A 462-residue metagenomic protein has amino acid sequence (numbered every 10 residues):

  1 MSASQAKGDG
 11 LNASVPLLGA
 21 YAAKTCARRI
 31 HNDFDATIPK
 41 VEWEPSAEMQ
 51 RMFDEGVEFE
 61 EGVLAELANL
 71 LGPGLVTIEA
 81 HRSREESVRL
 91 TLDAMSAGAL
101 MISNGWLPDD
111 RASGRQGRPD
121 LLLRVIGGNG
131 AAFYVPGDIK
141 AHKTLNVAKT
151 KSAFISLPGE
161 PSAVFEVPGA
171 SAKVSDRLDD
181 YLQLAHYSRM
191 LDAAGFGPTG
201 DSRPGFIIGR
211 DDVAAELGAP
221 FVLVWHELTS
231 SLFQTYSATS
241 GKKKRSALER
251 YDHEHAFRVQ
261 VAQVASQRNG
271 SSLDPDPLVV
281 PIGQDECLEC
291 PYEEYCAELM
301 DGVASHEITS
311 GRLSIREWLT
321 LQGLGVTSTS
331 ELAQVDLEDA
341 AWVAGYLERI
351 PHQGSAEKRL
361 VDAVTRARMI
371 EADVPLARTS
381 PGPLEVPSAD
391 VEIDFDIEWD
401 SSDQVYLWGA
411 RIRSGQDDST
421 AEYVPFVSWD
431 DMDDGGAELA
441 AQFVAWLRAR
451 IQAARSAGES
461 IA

Functional and structural regions predicted by a protein language model:
M1-A131, K143: Metal-dependent nuclease catalytic cores that hydrolyze phosphodiester bonds in DNA/RNA, characterized by
A3-L18, A22, T144-L145, A214-A215 (+5 more regions): Flexible loop/turn segments at secondary-structure boundaries
C26, L121, Y187, C290 (+2 more regions): A residue-level signal for conserved active-site and pocket-lining positions in enzyme catalytic cores
A97, Q116-R118, G130-F133, G200-S202 (+5 more regions): Short, well-ordered loop/turn elements at secondary-structure boundaries
I102-S103, D109, Q116-N146, I155-D212 (+2 more regions): Conserved DEDDh/DEDDy metal-dependent 3′-5′ exonuclease domain
I126, I139-T144, R210-D212, Y295 (+3 more regions): An acidic- and aromatic-residue-enriched active-site/binding cleft used to recognize and process polar
S240-T320: Long, highly charged, low-complexity intrinsically disordered interaction regions that mediate electrostatic DNA/RNA
E286, C296-L447: C-terminal extensions
